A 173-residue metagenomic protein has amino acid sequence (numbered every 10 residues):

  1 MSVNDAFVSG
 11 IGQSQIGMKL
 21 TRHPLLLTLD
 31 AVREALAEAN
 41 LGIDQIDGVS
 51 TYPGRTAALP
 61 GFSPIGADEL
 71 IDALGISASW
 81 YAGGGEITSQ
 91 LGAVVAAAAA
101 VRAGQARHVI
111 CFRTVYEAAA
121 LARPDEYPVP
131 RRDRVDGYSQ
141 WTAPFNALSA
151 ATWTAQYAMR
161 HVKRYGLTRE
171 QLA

Functional and structural regions predicted by a protein language model:
M1-L25, E34, R164, E170-A173: Condensing-enzyme catalytic core mediating Claisen C-C bond formation in acyl metabolism
S2-F7, T56-W153: Conserved catalytic cysteine-centered active-site region of acyl-thioester-dependent Claisen-condensing enzymes
L25-N40, G66, T154-A158: Short, well-ordered amphipathic alpha-helical segments that serve as non-catalytic structural scaffolds within diverse
R33-D47, H161-G166: Phosphate/pyrophosphate-binding loops at sites that engage ATP/ADP/AMP, CoA/4′-phosphopantetheine, polyphosphate
I43-D44, A78-W80, L167-A173: Short, surface-exposed acidic
V49-G54: Acidic helix-start/capping segments at beta-turn-to-alpha-helix junctions
F145-A173: N-terminal leader/propeptide and maturation segments of large enzyme subunits in energy/redox metabolism and hydrolases
